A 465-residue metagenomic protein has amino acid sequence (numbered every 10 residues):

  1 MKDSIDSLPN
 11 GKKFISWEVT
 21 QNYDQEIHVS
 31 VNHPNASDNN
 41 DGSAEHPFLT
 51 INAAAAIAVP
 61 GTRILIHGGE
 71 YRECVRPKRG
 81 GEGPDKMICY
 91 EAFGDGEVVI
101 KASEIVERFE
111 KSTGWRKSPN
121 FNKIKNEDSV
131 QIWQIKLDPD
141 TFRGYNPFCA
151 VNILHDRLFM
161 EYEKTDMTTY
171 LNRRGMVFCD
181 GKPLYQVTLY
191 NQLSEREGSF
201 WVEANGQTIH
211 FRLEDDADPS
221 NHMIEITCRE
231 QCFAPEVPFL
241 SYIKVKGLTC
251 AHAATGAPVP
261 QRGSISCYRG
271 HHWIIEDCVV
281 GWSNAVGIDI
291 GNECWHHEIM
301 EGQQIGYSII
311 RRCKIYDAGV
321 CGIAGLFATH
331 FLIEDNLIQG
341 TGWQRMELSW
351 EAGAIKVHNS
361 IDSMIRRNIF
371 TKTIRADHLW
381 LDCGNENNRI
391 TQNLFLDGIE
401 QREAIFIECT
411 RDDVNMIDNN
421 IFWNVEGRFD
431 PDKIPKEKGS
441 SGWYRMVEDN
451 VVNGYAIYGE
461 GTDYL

Functional and structural regions predicted by a protein language model:
K2-R269, V279-G281, G287, H296-E301: Extracellular polysaccharide-degrading/modifying enzymes targeting complex plant/algal/animal polysaccharides
I66, W380, F406-I407, P431: Short beta-strand segments
R72-R79, G83-D85, R312, F429-D430 (+1 more regions): Acidic, glycine-rich calcium-binding repeat modules characteristic of RTX/beta-roll and related beta-solenoid repeat
I100, T462-L465: Extracellular beta-strand/loop-rich repeat segments of large surface/secreted proteins
S118, N122-Q134, T341, E347-K356 (+2 more regions): Surface-exposed acidic, glycine/proline-enriched linker/cap segments that occur as 15-30-residue helix-coil
S241-H252, H271-A285, I299-C321, T329-Q344 (+6 more regions): Right-handed parallel beta-helix
E293-Q304, R345-E347, A352, I434-P435 (+1 more regions): Intrinsically disordered, low-complexity Ser/Thr- and acidic-rich flexible linkers and loops, especially at boundaries
